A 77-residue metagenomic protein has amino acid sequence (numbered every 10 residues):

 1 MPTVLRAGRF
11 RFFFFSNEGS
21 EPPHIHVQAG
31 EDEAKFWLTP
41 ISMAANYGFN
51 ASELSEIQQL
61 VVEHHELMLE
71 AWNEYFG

Functional and structural regions predicted by a protein language model:
M1-E21: Short, charged/polar N-terminal "headpieces" of proteins
V4, H26, V62-E66: Alpha-helical interaction segments
F15-A51: A short, structured beta-strand/loop element
G48-G77: C-terminal structural segments of small proteins and small subunits
